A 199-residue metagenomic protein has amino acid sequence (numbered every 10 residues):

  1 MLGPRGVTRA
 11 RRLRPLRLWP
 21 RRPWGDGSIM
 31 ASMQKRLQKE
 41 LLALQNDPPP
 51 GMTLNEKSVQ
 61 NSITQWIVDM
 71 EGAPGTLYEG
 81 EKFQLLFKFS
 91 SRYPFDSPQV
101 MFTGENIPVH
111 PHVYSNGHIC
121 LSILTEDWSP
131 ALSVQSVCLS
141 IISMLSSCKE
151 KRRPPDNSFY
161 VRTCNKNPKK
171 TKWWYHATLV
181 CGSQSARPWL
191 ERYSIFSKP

Functional and structural regions predicted by a protein language model:
L2-G3, W19-E40, L44-D47, D69 (+1 more regions): Domain-scale recognition of soluble eukaryotic interaction modules
V7-A10: Acidic, Ala/Val/Gly-enriched low-complexity intrinsically disordered segments
R12-P20: Compositionally biased low-complexity segments, especially N-terminal hydrophobic helices that form the hydrophobic
N55-Q60, A73-L77, W128-S133: Conserved, non-catalytic sequence blocks in retroelement Pol enzymes and Pol-derived host proteins
T64-I67: A short beta-strand-loop element at or near the start of a globular domain
K88-S97: Proline-anchored loop/turn motifs at beta-strand termini and strand-loop-strand connectors
